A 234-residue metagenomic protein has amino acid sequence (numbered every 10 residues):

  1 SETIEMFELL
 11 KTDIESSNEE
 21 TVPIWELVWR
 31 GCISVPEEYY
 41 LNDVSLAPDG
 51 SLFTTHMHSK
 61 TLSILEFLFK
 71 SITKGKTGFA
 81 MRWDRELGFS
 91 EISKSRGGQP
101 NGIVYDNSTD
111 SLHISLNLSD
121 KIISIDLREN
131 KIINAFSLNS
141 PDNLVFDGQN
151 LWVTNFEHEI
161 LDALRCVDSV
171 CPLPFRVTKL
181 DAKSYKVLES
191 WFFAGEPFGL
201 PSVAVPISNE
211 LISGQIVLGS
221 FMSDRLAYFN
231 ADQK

Functional and structural regions predicted by a protein language model:
S1, T54-G75, T154-L173, Y228: Short, conserved, GDST-rich strand-edge loop motifs in beta-rich repeat architectures
S1-P48, S59-L62, E66-F67: Asp-box/WD-like beta-propeller blade repeats and closely related beta-sheet repeat scaffolds
T3-E5, G78-M81, K121-I123, R176-T178 (+1 more regions): A short loop-to-beta-strand structural motif that recurs across blades of beta-propeller domains
L9-D13, W83-L87, D126-N130, D181-Y185 (+1 more regions): Short loop/turn segments that connect beta-strands within beta-propeller blades
L10, H58-S59, L118, E157 (+2 more regions): Residue-level signature of beta-propeller blades and closely related beta-rich strand-turn architectures in secreted
W29, S34-L52, H58-K60, K76-A80 (+5 more regions): Beta-rich, blade/repeat-based domains predominating in secreted/periplasmic proteins but also intracellular
L138-G195: Loop/turn-rich, solvent-exposed surfaces of beta-rich toroidal or solenoidal domains
S202-K234: Blade-level signature of beta-propeller repeat domains, shared across WD40, Kelch, NHL, RCC1 and BNR/Asp-box propellers
